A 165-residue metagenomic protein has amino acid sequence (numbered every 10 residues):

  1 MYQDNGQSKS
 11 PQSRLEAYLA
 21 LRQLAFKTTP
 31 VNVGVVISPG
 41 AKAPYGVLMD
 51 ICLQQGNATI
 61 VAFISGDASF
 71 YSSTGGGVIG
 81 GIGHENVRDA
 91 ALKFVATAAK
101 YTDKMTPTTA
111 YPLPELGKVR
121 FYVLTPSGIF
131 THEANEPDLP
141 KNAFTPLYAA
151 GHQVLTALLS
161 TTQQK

Functional and structural regions predicted by a protein language model:
M1-I79, P114-G128, K165: N-terminal domain-start interaction segment
S13-F26, A91, Y148-L158: Charged, low-complexity, helix-prone segments enriched in Lys/Glu/Asp/Gln
S73-E85, E136-P140: Short helix/strand-bridging catalytic loops that position acidic/His residues to coordinate divalent metals and engage
H84-A91, V95, F144-H152: Short, charged, low-complexity patches
N86-R120: Short, internal acidic amphipathic alpha-helical interface segments that mediate docking to partner proteins
Y101, M105, L158-K165: Solvent-exposed amphipathic alpha-helical surface segments
P107, P114-L116, P140-N142, Q164-K165: A general structural signal for short secondary-structure boundary/capping elements
R120-T161: Helix-rich interaction surfaces within compact, conserved domain-sized segments that mediate assembly or partner
